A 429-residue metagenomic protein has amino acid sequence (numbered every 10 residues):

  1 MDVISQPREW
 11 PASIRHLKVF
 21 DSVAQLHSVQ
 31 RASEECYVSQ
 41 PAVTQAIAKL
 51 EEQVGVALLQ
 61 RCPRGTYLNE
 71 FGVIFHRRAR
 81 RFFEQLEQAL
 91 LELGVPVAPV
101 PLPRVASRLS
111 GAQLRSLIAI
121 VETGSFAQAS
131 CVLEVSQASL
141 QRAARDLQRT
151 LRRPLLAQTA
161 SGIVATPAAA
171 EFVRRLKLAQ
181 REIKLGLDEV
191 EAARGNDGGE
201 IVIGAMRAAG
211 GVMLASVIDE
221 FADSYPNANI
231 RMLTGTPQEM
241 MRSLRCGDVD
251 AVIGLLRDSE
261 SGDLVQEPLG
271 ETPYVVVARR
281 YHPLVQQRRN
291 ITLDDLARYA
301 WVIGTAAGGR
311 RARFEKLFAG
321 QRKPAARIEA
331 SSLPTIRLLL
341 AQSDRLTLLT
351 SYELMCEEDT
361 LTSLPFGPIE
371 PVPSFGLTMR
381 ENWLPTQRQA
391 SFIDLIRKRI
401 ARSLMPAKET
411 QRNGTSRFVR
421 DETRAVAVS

Functional and structural regions predicted by a protein language model:
S13, L93-Q113, A192-G210, Y225-A228 (+1 more regions): Interdomain hinge and pocket-entrance segments immediately C-terminal to HTH DNA-binding domains
V23-Y37, I120-V132: Short helix-boundary/capping micro-motifs
E51-L68, Q148-A165: A short LG(V/I)-centered, amphipathic sequence patch enriched for acidic residue(s) preceding the LG motif
T123, Q128-A138, R142-R145, G199-R257: Central regulatory/effector-binding core of bacterial HTH transcription factors
T236, R245-V249, A307, R313-S363: Hydrophobic hinge/microswitch elements
S261-P273, R288, P334-L384: Beta-alpha-beta core module
L264-Y274, A278-W301: Flexible hinge/capping segments at coil-to-helix
F366-K408: A late-sequence structural motif
